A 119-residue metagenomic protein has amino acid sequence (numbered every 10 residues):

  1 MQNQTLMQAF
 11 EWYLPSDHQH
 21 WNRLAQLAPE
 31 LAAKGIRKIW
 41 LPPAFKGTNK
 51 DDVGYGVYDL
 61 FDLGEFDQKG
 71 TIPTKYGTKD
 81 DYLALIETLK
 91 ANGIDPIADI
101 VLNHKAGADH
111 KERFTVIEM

Functional and structural regions predicted by a protein language model:
M1-D95, N103-K105, H110-R113: N-terminal structural segment of carbohydrate-active enzymes
V116-M119: Core domains of carbohydrate- and sulfate-ester-processing enzymes
